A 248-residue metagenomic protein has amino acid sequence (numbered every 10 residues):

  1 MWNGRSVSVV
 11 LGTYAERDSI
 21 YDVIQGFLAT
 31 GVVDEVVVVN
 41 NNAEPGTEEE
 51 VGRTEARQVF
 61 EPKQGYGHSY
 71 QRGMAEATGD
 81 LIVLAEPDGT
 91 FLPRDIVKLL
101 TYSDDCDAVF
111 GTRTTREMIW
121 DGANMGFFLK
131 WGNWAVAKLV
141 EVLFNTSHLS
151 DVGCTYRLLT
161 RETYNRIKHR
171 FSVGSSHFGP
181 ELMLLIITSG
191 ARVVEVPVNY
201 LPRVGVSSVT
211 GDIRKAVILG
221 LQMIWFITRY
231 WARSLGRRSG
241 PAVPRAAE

Functional and structural regions predicted by a protein language model:
M1-V7, D18, Q25-G26, T146 (+1 more regions): Hydrophobic helical membrane-anchoring modules
L11-D22, N42: Active-site beta-to-alpha loop of glycosyltransferases that engages the nucleotide-sugar donor
Q25-D34: Short, acidic, metal-binding catalytic loop of nucleotide-sugar glycosyltransferases
D34, E48-E76: Conserved donor nucleotide-binding strand/loop of the catalytic core
N40-E48: A conserved acidic beta->alpha catalytic loop
P45-G46, A85-Y102: Acidic donor-binding/catalytic loop of UDP-sugar-dependent glycosyltransferases, especially processive GT2
P62-Q64, H68-A75, R94-S172, S176 (+3 more regions): Acceptor/aglycone-binding surface of glycosyltransferases and processive sugar-polymer synthases
I82: Short aromatic/hydrophobic "clamp" motif used to bind/position activated sugar donors
